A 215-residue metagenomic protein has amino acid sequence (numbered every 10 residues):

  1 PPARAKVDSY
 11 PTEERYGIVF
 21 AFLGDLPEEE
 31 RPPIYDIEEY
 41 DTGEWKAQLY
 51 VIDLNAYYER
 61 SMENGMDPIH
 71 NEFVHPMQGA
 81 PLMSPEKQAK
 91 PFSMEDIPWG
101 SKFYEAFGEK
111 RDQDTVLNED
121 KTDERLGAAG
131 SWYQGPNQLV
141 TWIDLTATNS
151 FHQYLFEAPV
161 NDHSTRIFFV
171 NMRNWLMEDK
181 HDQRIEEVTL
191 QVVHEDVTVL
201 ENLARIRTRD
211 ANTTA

Functional and structural regions predicted by a protein language model:
P1-K46: Rieske [2Fe-2S] iron-sulfur-binding domain
P27-A215: C-terminal catalytic domain of Rieske-type non-heme iron oxygenases
